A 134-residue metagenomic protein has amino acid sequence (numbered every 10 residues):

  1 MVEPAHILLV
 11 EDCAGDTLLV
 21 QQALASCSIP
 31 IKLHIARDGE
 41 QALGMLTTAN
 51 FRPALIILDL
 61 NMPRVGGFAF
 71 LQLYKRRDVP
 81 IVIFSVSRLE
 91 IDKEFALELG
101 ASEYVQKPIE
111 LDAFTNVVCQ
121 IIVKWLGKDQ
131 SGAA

Functional and structural regions predicted by a protein language model:
A14-H34: Two-component/phosphorelay signaling modules centered on CheY-like receiver
I35-L55, T115: Acidic, metal-coordinating helix/loop segments flanking the phosphotransfer/catalytic sites of two-component signaling
G44, G66-D78: Short amphipathic alpha-helix used as the core "switch/output" element in two-component signaling
L58-D59: Active-site residues of response regulator receiver
M62-P63, L89: The feature encodes the CheY-like receiver
A69, R88-Y104: Alpha4 helix (beta4-alpha4-beta5 surface) of REC/receiver domains from two-component response regulators
I109-I121, Q130: C-terminal output helix
